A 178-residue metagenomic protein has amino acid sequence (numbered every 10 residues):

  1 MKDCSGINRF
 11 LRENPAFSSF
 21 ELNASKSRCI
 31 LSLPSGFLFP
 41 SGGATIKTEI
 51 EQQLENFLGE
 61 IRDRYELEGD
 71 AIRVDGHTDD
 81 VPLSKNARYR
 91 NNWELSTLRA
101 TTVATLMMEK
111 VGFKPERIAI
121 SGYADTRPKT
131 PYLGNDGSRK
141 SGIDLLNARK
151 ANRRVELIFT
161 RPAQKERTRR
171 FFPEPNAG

Functional and structural regions predicted by a protein language model:
M1-I72, R161-G178: Periplasmic peptidoglycan-binding/tethering modules of Gram-negative envelope proteins
L38, A44-E49, Q53-N56, E60 (+1 more regions): Periplasmic OmpA-like peptidoglycan-binding domain that tethers envelope proteins to the cell wall
